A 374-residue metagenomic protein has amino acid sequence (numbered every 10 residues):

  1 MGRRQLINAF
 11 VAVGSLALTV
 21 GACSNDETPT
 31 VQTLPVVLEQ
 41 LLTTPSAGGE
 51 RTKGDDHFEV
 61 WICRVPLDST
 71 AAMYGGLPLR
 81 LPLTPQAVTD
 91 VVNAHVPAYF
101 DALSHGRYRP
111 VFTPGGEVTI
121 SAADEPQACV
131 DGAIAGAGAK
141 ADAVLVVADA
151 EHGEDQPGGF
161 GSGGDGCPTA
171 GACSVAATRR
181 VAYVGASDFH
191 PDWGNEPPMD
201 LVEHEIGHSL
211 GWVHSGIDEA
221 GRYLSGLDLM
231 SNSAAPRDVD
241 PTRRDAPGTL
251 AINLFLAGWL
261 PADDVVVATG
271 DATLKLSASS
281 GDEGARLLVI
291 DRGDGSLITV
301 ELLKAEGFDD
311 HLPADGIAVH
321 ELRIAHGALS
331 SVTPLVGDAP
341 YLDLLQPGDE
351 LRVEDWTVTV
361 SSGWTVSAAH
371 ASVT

Functional and structural regions predicted by a protein language model:
M1, T28, E151, A235 (+2 more regions): Residue-level marker of positions within ordered structural domains that often coincide with functionally constrained
M1-E27: Secretory targeting and sorting signals
P29-L201, L210-D218, Y223, H326-T374: Propeptide-to-catalytic entry region of secreted or membrane-anchored zinc metalloproteases
R64, A148, N232, L302 (+1 more regions): Pocket-edge structural micro-motifs
G153-D309: Extracellular hydrolytic enzyme modules, especially secreted metalloproteases of the metzincin/thermolysin-like class
P261-V373: Pan-zinc metallopeptidase signature
